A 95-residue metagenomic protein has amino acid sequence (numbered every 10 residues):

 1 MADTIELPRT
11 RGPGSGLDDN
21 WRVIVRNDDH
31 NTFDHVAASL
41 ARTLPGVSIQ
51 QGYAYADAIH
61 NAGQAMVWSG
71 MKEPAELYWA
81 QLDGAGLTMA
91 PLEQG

Functional and structural regions predicted by a protein language model:
M1-G95: Terminal domain-initiation and capping elements
